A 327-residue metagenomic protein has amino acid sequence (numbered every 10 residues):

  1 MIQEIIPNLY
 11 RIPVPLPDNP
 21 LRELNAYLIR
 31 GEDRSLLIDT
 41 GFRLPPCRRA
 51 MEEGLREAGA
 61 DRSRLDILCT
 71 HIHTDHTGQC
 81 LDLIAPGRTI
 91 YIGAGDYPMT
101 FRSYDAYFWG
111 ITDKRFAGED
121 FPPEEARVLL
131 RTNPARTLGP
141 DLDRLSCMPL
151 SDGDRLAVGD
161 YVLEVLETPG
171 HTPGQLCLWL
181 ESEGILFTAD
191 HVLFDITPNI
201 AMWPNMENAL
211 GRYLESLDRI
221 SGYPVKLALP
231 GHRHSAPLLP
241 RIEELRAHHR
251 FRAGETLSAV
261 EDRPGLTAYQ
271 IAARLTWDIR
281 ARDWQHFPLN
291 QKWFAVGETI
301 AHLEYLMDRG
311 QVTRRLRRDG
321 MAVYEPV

Functional and structural regions predicted by a protein language model:
I2-A58, C177-A189, F194: Conserved beta-strand hairpin/beta-sheet module of binuclear metal-dependent hydrolase folds, prominently
P7-V14, N133-G139, G159-Y161: Short Pro/Gly-enriched beta-strand edge/turn motifs at strand-loop
N8, H232, T256, L306: Residue-level signal for inorganic ion chemistry
N19-L21, M148-L150, P169-T172, R318: A short catalytic or substrate-binding loop motif that flags glycine-/basic-rich loops and adjacent residues that bind
S35, F42-P45, P134-M148, V162-G254: Metallo-beta-lactamase
R43-C47, E53-L156: Active-site HxH/HxHxD metal-binding segment of metal-dependent hydrolases
D66, T70-H76, H171, Q175 (+2 more regions): Histidine-centered divalent metal-coordination motifs
S258-V327: C-terminal regulatory/interaction regions
